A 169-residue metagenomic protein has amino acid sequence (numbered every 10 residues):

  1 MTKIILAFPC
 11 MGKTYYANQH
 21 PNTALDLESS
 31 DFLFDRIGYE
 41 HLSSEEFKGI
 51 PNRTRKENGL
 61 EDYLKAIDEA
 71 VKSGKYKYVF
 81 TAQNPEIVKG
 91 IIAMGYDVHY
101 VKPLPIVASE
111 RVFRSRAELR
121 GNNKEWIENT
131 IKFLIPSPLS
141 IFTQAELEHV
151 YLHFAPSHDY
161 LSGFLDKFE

Functional and structural regions predicted by a protein language model:
T2-P21: Glycine-rich phosphate-binding P-loop
A7-P9, T81-N84, P103, F154-P156: Structural motif
N22-A93: Conserved nucleotide-sensing/catalytic segment adjacent to the nucleotide-binding pocket in NTP-handling enzymes
N22-D26, V98-Y100, H149-H153: Conserved beta-strand scaffold positions in the cores of enzyme catalytic domains, especially in NTP/NDP-utilizing
D35, M94-D97, L165-K167: C-terminal regulatory/interaction module of P-loop NTP-utilizing enzymes
F80-A82, M94-R116: Conserved phosphate-donor/acceptor-positioning beta-strand/loop module used by diverse small-molecule
R116-N122: Conserved AAA+ ATPase "sensor/coupling" helix adjacent to the nucleotide-binding pocket
N122-E169: Small-molecule kinase domains that catalyze NTP-dependent phosphoryl transfer to phosphate-bearing small molecules
